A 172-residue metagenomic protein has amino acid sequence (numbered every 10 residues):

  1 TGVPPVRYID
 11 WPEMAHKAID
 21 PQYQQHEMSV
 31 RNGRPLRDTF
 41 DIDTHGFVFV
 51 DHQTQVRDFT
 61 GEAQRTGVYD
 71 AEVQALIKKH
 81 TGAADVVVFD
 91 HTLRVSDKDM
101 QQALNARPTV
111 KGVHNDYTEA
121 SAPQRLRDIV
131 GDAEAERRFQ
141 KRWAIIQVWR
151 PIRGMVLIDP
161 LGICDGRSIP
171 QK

Functional and structural regions predicted by a protein language model:
T1: Short, Gly/Pro- and small/polar-rich lid/capping loops
P4-K172: Non-heme Fe(II) oxygenase catalytic core, chiefly the N-lobe of the double-stranded beta-helix
